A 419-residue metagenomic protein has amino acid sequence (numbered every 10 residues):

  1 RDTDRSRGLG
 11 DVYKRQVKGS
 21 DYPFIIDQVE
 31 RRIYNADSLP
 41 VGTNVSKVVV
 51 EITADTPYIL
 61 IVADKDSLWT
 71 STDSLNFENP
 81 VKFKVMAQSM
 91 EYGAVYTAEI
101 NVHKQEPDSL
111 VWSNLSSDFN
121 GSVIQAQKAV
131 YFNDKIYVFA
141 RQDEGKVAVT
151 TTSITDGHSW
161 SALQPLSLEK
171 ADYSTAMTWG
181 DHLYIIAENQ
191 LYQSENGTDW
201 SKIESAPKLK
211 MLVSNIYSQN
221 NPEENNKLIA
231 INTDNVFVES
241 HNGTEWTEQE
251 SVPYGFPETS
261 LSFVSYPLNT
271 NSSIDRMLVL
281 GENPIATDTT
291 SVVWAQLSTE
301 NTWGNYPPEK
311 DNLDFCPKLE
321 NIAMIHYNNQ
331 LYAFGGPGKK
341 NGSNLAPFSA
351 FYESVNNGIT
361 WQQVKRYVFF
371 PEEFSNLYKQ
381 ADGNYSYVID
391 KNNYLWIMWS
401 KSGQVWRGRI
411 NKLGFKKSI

Functional and structural regions predicted by a protein language model:
R1, S6-Q127: Predominantly extracytoplasmic/ectodomain segments of secreted and cell-surface proteins
S109-S117, H158-S167, S201-K208, T247-Y254 (+3 more regions): Beta-propeller fold detector
G121-V130, S167-G180, S205-N221, Y254-N271 (+2 more regions): Repeated scaffold domains used in trafficking and secretory/extracellular systems, primarily beta-propellers
N133-V138, D181-I185, E223-I229, S272-V279 (+2 more regions): Entry beta-strands of beta-propeller and related beta-repeat scaffolds
Q142-K146, N235, N283-T287, P337-S343 (+1 more regions): Short glycine/acidic-enriched loop and turn motifs that connect beta-strands
T150-T155, Q193-E195, E239-H241, A295-T299 (+2 more regions): Conserved Ser/Thr-centered positions that define the repeating blades of beta-propeller domains
C316-N357: Loop/turn-rich, solvent-exposed surfaces of beta-rich toroidal or solenoidal domains
L377-I419: Blade-level signature of beta-propeller repeat domains, shared across WD40, Kelch, NHL, RCC1 and BNR/Asp-box propellers
